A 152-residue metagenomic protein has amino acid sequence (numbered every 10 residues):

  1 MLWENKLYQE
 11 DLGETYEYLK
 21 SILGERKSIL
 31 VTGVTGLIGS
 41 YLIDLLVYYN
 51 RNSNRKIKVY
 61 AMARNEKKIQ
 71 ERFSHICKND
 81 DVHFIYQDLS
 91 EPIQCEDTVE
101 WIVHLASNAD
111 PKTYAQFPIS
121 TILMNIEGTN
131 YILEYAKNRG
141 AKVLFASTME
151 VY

Functional and structural regions predicted by a protein language model:
M1-L30: Non-catalytic terminal and boundary segments that flank Rossmann-like NAD(P)-dependent oxidoreductase
S28-Y48: N-terminal Rossmann NAD(P)H-binding glycine-rich loop of SDR-like oxidoreductase domains
R51-I69: Conserved glycine-rich Rossmann-like NAD(P)H-binding loop of the short-chain dehydrogenase/reductase
K67, S90, E127: Adenine-nucleotide cofactor-binding loop residues
K67-D81: Short, conserved SAM-binding/catalytic segment of Class I S-adenosyl-L-methionine-dependent methyltransferases
Y86-M124, Y135: NAD(P)H-binding glycine-rich loop region in Rossmannoid oxidoreductase-like domains and their noncatalytic homologs
H104, N130-Y152: Conserved Rossmann-fold NAD(P)-dependent oxidoreductase catalytic core, especially the SDR/UDP-sugar
